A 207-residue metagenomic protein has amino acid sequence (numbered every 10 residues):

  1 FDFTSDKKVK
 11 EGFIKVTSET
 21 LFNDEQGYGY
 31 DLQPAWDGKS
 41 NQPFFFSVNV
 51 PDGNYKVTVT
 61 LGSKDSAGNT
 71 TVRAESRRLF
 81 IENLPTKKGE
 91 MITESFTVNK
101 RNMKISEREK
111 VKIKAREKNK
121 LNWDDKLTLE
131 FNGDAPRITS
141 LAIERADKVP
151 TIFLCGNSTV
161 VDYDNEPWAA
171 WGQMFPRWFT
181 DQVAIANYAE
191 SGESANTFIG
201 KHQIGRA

Functional and structural regions predicted by a protein language model:
F1-E166: Compositionally biased, intrinsically disordered or flexible polar/acidic segments
G133-P136, E144-R206: Conserved SGNH/GDSL esterase-like catalytic core that processes O-acyl groups on lipids and polysaccharides
